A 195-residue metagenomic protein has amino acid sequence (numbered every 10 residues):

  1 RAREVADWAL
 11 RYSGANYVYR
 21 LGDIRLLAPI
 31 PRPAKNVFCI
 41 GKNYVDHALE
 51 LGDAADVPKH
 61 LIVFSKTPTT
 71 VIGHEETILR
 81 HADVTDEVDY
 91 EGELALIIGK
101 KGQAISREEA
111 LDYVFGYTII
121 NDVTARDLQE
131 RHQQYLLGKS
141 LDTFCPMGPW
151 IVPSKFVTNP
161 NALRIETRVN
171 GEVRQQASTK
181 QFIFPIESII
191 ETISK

Functional and structural regions predicted by a protein language model:
R1-V57, L61: N-terminal non-catalytic cap/leader segment that marks the start of a structured domain
R3-A6, Y17-Y19, R25, H47 (+1 more regions): Catalytic-pocket segment enriched in acidic/His residues
L26-P29, E50-A54, L79-V88, G102-E109 (+2 more regions): A generic local secondary-structure boundary/capping motif
Y44, P68-T70, V123-T124: Acidic, glycine-rich active-site loops and adjacent beta-strand->loop/helix elements that engage anionic groups
A55-H74, Y90: Structural signature of FAD isoalloxazine-binding scaffolds in flavoprotein oxidoreductases
P58-H60, Y90-L94, Y113-G116, T143 (+1 more regions): A generic structural signal for short beta-strands and their flanking turns/coil linkers
G73-L128: Non-heme Fe(II) oxygenase catalytic core, chiefly the N-lobe of the double-stranded beta-helix
